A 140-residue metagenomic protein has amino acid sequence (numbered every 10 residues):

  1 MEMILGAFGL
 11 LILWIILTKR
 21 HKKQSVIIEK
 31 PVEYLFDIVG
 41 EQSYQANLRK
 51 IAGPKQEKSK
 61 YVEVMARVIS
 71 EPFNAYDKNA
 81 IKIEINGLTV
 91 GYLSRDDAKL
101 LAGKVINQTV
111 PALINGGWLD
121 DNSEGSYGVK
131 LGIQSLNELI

Functional and structural regions predicted by a protein language model:
E2-I140: Conserved active-site motif detector
